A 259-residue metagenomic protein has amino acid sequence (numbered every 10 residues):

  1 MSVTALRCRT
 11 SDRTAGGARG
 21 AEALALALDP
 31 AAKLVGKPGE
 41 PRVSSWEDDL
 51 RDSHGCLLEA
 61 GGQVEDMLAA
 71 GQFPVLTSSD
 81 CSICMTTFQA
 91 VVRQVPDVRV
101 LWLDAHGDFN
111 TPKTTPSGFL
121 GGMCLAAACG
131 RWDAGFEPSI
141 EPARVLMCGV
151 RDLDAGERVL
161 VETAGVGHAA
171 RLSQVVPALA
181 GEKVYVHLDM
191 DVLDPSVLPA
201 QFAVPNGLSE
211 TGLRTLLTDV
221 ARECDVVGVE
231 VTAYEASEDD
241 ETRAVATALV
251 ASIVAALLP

Functional and structural regions predicted by a protein language model:
S2-L76, T87-V95, R158-P259: Catalytic cores of soluble, metal-dependent hydrolases
A5-R7, W102-D104, G149: Short beta-strand/turn micro-motifs composed of small residues that flank or help shape donor/cofactor-binding pockets
F73-P138, C224-V227: Active-site histidine-anchored catalytic micro-motif
S79, L103, C148, V186-M190: Active-site flanking residues adjacent to catalytic metal/cofactor-binding acidic residues
A105-F109, D152, M190-D194: Short, glycine/acidic-enriched loop or turn micro-motifs at the edges of active sites
N110, L153-A155, A236-E238: Active-site environment of divalent metal-dependent phosphoester hydrolases
T111-T114, F136-E137, G156-V161, V197-P199: A short secondary-structure junction signal
S117-A155, A164-Q174: Active-site glycine-rich loop that binds ribose-phosphate moieties when present
